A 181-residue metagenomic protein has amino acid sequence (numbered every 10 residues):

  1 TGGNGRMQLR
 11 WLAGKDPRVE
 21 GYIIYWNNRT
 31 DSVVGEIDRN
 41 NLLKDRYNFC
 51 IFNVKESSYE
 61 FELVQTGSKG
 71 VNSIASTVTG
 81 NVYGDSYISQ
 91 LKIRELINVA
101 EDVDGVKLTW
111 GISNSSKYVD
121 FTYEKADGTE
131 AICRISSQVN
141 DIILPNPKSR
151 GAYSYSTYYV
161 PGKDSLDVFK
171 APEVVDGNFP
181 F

Functional and structural regions predicted by a protein language model:
T1-R18, G70-S116, K163-F181: Pro/Thr/Ser/Gly-rich low-complexity, intrinsically disordered linker/stalk tracts
Q8, I23-I24, E62, Y118-Y123 (+1 more regions): Ordered hydrophobic segments in well-structured contexts
L12-A13, G21-S57, D120-R150: Recognizes extended acidic, P/S/T-rich segments that occur within or adjacent to Ig-like beta-sandwich modules
V19-G21, V34, F61, V71-S73 (+3 more regions): Short acidic, gly/pro-rich beta-turn/loop elements at beta-sheet edges and active-site/ligand-binding grooves
Y47-G84, N140-F179: Beta-strand-rich modules
V99-P172: Solenoidal tandem-repeat scaffolds enriched in leucines and small polar residues
